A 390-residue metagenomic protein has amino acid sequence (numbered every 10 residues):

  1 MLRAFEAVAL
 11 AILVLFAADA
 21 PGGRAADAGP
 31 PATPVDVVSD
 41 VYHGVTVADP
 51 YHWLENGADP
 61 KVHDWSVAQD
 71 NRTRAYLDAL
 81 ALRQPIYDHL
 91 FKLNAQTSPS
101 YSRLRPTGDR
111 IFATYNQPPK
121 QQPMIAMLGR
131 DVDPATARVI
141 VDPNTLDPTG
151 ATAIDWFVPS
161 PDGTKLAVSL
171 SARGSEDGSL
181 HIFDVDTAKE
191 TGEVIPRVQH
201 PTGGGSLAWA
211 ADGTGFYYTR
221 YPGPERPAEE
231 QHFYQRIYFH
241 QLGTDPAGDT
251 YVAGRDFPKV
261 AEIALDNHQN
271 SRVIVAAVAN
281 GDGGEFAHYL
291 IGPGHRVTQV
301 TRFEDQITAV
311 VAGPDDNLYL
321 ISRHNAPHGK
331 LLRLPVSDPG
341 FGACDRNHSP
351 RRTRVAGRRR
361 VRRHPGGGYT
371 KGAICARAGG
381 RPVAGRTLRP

Functional and structural regions predicted by a protein language model:
M1-A9: Bacterial N-terminal signal peptides that target proteins for export
L13-R386: Beta-propeller folds
